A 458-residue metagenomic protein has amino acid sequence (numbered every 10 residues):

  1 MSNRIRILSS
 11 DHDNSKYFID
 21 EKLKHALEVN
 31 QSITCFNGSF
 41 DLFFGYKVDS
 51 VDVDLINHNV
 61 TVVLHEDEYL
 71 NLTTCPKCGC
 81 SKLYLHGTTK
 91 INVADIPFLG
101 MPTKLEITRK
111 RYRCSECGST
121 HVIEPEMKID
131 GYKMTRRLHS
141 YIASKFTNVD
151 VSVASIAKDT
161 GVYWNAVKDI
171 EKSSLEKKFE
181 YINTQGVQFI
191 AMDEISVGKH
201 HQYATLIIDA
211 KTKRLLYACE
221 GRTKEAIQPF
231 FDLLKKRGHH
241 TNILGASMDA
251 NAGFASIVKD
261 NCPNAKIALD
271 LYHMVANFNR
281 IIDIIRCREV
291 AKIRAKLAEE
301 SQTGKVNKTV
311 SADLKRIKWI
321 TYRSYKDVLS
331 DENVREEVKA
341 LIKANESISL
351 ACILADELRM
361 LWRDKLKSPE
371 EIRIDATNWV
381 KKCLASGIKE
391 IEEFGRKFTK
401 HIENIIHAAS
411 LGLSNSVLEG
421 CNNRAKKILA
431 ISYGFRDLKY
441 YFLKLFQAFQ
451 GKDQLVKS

Functional and structural regions predicted by a protein language model:
M1-P125: Short, conserved DNA-binding cores of transcription-related domains
N3, L72, K77, Y84 (+6 more regions): Acidic/histidine-rich catalytic cores and adjacent linkers of DNA breakage/strand-transfer/modification proteins
G79, N92-I190, E194-H201, T241 (+2 more regions): Short, positively charged, Gly/Tyr-enriched micro-motifs that form contact patches at catalytic or ligand/partner
G131-K133, L216-H240: Active-site beta-loop-alpha junctions of metal-dependent nucleic acid enzymes, especially the RNase H-like/DDE
Y163, S174-K178, A250, I285 (+1 more regions): The DNA-recognition helices of helix-turn-helix-type DNA-binding domains
S174, L206-I207, D260-A265, I282-C287: Short secondary-structure boundary/capping segments
A226-L233, G253-N261, N277-I284: Alpha-helical scaffold elements adjacent to nucleotide-binding pockets in ATP/GTP-utilizing enzyme cores
M274-A295: Short alpha-helix plus adjacent loop in nuclease-associated cores
